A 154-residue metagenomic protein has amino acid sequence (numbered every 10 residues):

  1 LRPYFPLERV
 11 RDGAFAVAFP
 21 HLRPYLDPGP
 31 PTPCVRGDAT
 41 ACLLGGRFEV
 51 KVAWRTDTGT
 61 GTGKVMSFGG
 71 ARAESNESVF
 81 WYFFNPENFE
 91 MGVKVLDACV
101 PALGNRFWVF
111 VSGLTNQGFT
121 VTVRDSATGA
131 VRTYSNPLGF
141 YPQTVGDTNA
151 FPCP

Functional and structural regions predicted by a protein language model:
L1: C-terminal substrate-binding/active-site "lid" region of AdoMet-derived donor-dependent transferases
Y4-F5, R9-L22: Class I (Rossmann-like) S-adenosyl-L-methionine-dependent methyltransferase catalytic domain, capturing the SAM-binding
P20-P30: Phosphate/pyrophosphate-recognition segments in soluble nucleotide-handling domains
P28-P154: Polar/charged low-complexity regulatory segments
